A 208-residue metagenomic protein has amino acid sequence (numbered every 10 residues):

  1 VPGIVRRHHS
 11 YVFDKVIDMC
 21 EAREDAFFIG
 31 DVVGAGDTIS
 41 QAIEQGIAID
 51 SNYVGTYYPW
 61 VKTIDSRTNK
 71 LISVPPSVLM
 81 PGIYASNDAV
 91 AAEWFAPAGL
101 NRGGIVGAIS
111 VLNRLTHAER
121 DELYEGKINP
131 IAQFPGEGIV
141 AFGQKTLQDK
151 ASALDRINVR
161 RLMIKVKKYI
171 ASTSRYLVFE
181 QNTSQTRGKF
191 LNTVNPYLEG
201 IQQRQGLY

Functional and structural regions predicted by a protein language model:
V1-Y208: Structured, hydrophobic secondary-structure cores that serve as assembly/anchoring elements
